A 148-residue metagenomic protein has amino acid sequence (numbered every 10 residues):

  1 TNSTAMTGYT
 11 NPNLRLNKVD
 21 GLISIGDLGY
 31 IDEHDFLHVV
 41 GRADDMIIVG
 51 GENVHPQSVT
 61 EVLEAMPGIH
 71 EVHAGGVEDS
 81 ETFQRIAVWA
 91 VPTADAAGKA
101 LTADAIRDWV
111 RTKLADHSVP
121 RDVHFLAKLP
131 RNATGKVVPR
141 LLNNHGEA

Functional and structural regions predicted by a protein language model:
T1-N11: Adenylate-forming AMP-binding core of the ANL superfamily, especially NRPS adenylation
T1-N2, G50, F125: A secondary-structure boundary/capping signal
G8, K18-G21, G26-S118, K128 (+1 more regions): AMP-binding/adenylate-forming catalytic core of the ANL superfamily
N11-P12, V138: Short, solvent-exposed helix-helix connector turns and helix-capping sites enriched in acidic/polar residues
G51, G135-K136: Conserved phosphate-binding and hydrolysis motifs of nucleotide-dependent enzymes
V123-T134: Short proline/glycine- and acidic-rich turn/helix-capping motifs at secondary-structure junctions
K136-A148: Phosphopantetheine-dependent thiolation modules in NRPS/PKS and related acyl-activating systems
